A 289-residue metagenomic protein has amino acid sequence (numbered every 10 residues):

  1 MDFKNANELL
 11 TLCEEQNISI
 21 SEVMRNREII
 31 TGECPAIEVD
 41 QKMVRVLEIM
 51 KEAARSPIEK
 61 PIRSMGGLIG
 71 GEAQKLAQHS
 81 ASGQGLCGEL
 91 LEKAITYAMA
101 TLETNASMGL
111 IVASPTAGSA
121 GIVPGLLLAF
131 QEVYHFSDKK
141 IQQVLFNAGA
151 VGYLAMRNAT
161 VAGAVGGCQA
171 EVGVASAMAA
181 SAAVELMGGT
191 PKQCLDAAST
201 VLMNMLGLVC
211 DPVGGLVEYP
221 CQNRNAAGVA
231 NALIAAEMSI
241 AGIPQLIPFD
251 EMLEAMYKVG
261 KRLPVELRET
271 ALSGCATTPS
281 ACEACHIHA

Functional and structural regions predicted by a protein language model:
M1-G109, V133, G242, F249-A289: Generic N-terminal targeting/processing segments that precede catalytic cores or assembly contacts
G85, S114-A117, K139, G163-E171 (+2 more regions): Alpha-helix capping and helix-loop boundary segments enriched in small/acidic/polar residues
L91-A106, A129-N158: Helix-rich "cap/lid" substructures immediately adjacent to catalytic or cofactor-binding pockets
A106-S114, L127-F130, T160-V165: Short acidic, glycine/Ser/Thr-rich loop/turn "cap" segments at secondary-structure junctions
M108-L126, A170-A175: Conserved phosphate/anionic-ligand binding catalytic regions in large, soluble enzymes, centered on
P124-H135, A180-G188: Alpha-helical support elements that line or immediately flank enzyme active sites and cofactor-binding pockets
F146-M178, A182, N204-N231: A structural-propensity feature for long, helix-poor, extended segments
E185-A289: Functionally critical mobile loop/hinge segments
